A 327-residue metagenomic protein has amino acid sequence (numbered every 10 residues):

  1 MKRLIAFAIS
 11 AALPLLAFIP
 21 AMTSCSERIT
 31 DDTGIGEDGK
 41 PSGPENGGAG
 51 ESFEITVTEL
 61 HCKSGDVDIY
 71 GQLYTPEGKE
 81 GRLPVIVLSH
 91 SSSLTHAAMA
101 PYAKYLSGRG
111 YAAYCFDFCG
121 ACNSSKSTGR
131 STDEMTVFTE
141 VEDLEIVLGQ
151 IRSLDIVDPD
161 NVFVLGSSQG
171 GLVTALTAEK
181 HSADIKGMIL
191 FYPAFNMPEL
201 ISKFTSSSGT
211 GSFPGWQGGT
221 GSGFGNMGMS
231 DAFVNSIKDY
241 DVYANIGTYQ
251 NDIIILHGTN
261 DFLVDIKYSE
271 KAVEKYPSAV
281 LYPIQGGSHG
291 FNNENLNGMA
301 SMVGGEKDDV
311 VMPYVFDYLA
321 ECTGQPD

Functional and structural regions predicted by a protein language model:
G43, G47-G78: N-terminal cap/lid segment of alpha/beta-hydrolase-fold proteins
L83, H90-L94, T259: Active-site glycine-rich loops that stabilize anionic/oxyanionic intermediates across multiple enzyme folds
S92-K104, F118: The serine-hydrolase catalytic nucleophile loop
A98, D133-D155: Alpha/beta-hydrolase active-site loop
Y105-T128: Conserved alpha/beta-hydrolase
L176, K180-M229: Hydrolase active-site cap/lid region
Y249, I255-H257, D261: Short beta-strand/loop motif that positions the catalytic acidic residue of the alpha/beta-hydrolase fold
F291, N295-D327: Catalytic active-site module of serine/aspartate enzymes centered on a nucleophile-bearing elbow/loop
